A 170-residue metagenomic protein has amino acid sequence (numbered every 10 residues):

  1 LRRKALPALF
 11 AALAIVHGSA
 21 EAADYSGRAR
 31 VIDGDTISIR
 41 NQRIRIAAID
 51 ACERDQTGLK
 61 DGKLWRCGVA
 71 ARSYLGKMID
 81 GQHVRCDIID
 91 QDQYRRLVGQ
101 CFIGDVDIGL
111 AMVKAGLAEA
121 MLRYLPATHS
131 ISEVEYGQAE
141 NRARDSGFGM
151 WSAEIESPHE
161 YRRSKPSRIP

Functional and structural regions predicted by a protein language model:
L1-A8: Bacterial N-terminal signal peptides that target proteins for export
P7, V16-P170: Small beta-barrel nucleic-acid-binding modules, primarily SNase/OB-fold domains and secondarily Tudor-like barrels
